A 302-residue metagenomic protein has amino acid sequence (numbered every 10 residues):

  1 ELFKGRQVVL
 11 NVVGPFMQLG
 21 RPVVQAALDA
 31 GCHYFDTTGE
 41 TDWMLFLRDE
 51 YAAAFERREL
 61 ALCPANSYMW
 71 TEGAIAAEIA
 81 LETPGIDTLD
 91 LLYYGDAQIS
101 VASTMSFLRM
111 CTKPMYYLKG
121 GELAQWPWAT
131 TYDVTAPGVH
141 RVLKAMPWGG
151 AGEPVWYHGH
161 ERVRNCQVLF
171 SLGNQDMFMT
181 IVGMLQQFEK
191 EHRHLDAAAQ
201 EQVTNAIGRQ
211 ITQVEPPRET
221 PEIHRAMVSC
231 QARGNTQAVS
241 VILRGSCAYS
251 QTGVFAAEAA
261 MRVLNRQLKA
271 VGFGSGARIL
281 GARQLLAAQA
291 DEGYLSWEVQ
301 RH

Functional and structural regions predicted by a protein language model:
E1-V8, V12-Q18: Conserved Rossmann-fold cofactor-binding substructure of NAD(P)-dependent oxidoreductases
Q7-V8, H33, V239: Structural motif
P15, V24-M44: ADP-ribose/adenylate-binding Rossmann-like module
G20, T38-A61: Rossmann-fold NAD(P)-binding glycine/threonine-rich loop
V23-A27, A54-F55, Q289: A generic structural signal for well-ordered alpha-helical segments
L62-A76, L81: Short alpha-helices
L81-H302: C-terminal catalytic/substrate-binding lobe primarily of soluble NAD(P)-dependent oxidoreductases
